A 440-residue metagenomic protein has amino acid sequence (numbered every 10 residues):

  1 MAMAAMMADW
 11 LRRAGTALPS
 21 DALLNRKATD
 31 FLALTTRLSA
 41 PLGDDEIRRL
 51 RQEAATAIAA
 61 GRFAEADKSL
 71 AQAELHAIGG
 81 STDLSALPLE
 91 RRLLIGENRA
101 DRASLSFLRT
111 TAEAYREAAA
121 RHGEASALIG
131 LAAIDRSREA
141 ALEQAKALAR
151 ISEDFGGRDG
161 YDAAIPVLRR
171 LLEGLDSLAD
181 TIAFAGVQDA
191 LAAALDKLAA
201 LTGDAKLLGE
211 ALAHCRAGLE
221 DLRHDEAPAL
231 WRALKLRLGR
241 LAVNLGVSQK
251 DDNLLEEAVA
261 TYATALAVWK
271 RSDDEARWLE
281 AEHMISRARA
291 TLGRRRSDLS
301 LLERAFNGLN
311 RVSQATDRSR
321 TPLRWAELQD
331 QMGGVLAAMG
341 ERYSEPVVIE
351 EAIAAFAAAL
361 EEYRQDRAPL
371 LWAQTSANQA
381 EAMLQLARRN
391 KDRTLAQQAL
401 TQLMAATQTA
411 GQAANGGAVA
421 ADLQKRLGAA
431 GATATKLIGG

Functional and structural regions predicted by a protein language model:
M1-F31: Intrinsically disordered, low-complexity regulatory regions that flank or link repeat-based scaffolds
A5-G15, D44-T56, G80-R109, G123 (+7 more regions): Amphipathic alpha-helical repeat scaffolds of TPR domains
D21-P41, K68-S85, A118-A132, L168-G174: Repeat-mediated protein-protein interaction surfaces in helical alpha-solenoids
E74-L75, A119-L128, R169-S177, A213-H224 (+4 more regions): Amphipathic alpha-helical segments of tetratricopeptide repeats
E153, L171, L175, G218-R223 (+10 more regions): Short, recurring structural edge motifs at helix starts
V335-G340, S344-V419, K425: Ankyrin-repeat and related helical/solenoid repeat scaffolds used for protein-protein interactions
